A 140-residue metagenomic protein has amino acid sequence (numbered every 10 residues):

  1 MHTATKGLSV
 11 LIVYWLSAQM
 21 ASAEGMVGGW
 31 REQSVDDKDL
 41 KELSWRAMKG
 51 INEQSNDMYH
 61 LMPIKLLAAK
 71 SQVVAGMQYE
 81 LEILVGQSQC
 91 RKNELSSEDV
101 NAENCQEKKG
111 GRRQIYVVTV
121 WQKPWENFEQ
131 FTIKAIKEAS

Functional and structural regions predicted by a protein language model:
H2-S140: N- and C-terminal low-complexity/disordered segments
